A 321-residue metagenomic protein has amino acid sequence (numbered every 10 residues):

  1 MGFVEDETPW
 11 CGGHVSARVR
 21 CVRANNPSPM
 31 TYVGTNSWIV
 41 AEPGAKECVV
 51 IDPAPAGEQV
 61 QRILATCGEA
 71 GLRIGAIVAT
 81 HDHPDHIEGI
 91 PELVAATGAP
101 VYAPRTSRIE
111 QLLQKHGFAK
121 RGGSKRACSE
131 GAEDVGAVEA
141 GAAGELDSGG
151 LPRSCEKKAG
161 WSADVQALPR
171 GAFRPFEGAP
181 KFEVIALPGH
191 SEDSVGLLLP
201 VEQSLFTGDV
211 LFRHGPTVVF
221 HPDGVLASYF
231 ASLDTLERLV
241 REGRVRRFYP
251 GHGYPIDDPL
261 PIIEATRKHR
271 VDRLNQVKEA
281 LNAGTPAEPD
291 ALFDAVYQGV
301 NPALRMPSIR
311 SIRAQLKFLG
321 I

Functional and structural regions predicted by a protein language model:
M1-G2, H14-V15, R126-S129: Eukaryotic N-terminal low-complexity, Ser/Thr- and Lys/Arg-rich leader segments that predominantly function as
E5, P9-A70, G196-R213: Conserved beta-strand hairpin/beta-sheet module of binuclear metal-dependent hydrolase folds, prominently
V33, P55-P180: Active-site HxH/HxHxD metal-binding segment of metal-dependent hydrolases
K46, V50, P55-G57, F118 (+7 more regions): Metallo-beta-lactamase
V60, I87, Y229, L233 (+1 more regions): Aromatic/hydrophobic pocket-lining residues that form the small-molecule binding cavity in soluble enzyme cores
T80-H86, H190, H252, Q315: Histidine-centered divalent metal-coordination motifs
G98-P104, F206-G208, L304: Short hydrophobic/aromatic-enriched beta-strand-loop microsegments
E279-I321: C-terminal regulatory/interaction regions
